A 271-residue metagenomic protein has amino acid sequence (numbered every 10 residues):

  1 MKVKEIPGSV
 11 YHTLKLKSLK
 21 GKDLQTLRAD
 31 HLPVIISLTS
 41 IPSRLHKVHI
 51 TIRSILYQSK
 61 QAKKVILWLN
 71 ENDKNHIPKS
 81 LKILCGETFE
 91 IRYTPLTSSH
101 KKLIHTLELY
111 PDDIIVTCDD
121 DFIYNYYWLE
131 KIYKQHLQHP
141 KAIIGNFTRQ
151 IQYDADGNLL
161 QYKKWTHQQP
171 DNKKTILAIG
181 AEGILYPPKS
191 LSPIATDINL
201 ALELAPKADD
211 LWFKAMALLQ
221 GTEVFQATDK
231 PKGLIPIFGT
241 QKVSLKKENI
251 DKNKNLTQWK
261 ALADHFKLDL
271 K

Functional and structural regions predicted by a protein language model:
M1-L19, A29-H31, K47-I50, L200-K271: C-terminal catalytic/acceptor-binding lobe
P33-S37, K64, W212: Cell-envelope/extracellular polymer assembly enzymes that use nucleotide-activated donors
I35-S43, Q58: A conserved hydrophobic helix/loop-capping motif in glycosyltransferases and polysaccharide synthases
T51-K63, I83: Short, acidic, metal-binding catalytic loop of nucleotide-sugar glycosyltransferases
K63-K64, I114, E223: Residues at the starts of beta-strands that form the adenosine-phosphate
W68-D113: Active-site-proximal specificity loops/subdomain of glycosyltransferases
D112-I123: Short beta-strand-to-loop acidic/aromatic patch adjacent to the donor-nucleotide binding site
I123-I198: Conserved catalytic core of nucleotide-sugar-dependent glycosyltransferases
